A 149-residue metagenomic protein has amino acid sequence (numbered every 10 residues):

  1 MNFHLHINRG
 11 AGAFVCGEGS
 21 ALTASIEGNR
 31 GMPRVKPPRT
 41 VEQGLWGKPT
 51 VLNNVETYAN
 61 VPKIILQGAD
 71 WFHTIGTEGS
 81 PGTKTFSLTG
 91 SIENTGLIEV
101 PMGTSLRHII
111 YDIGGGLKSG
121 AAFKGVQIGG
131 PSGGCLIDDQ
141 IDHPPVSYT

Functional and structural regions predicted by a protein language model:
M1-M102, G114: Hydrophobic alpha-helical positions that pack around
D70, D112, D138-D142: Acidic-enriched, low-complexity/disordered segments with a strong bias for Aspartate over Glutamate
G103-K118: Short amphipathic, charge-patterned alpha-helical segments
K118-V126, G130-V146: Terminal amphipathic helices with adjacent charged low-complexity linkers/tails
T149: Conserved small/polar residues in nucleotide/adenosyl-binding loops
